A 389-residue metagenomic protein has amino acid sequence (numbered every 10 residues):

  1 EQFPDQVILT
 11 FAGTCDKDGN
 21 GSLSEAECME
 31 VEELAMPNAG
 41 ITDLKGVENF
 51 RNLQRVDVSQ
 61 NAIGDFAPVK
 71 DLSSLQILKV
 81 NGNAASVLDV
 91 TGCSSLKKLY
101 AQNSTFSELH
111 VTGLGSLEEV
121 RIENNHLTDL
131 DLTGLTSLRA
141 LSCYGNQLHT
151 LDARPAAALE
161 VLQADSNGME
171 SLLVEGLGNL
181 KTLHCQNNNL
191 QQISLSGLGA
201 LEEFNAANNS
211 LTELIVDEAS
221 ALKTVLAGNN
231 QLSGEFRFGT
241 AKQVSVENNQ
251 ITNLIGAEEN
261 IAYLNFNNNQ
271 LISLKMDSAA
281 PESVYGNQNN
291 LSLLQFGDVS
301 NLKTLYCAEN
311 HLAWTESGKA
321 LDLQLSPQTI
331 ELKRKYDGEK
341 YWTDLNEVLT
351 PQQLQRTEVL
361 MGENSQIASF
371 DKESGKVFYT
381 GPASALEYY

Functional and structural regions predicted by a protein language model:
E1-R55, A62, P68, S94 (+2 more regions): N-terminal capping/linker segments that flank leucine-rich repeat
E27, P37, G46-N49, P68-D71 (+14 more regions): C-terminal capping segment of individual leucine-rich repeats
V31, L53, L75, A85 (+22 more regions): Conserved hydrophobic position(s) of the canonical leucine-rich repeat
E32-M36, V56-V58, Q76-V80, K97-A101 (+10 more regions): Conserved hydrophobic beta-strand positions in leucine-rich repeat
M36, N265-N267, I272-S326: Long, contiguous interaction/targeting segments characteristic of exported/extracellular or secretory-pathway proteins
L44-V47, F66-V69, L88-V90, L109 (+11 more regions): Canonical leucine-rich repeat
E108, E119-R121, D129-D131, S142 (+11 more regions): A detector of tandemly repeated sequence units and domain arrays
